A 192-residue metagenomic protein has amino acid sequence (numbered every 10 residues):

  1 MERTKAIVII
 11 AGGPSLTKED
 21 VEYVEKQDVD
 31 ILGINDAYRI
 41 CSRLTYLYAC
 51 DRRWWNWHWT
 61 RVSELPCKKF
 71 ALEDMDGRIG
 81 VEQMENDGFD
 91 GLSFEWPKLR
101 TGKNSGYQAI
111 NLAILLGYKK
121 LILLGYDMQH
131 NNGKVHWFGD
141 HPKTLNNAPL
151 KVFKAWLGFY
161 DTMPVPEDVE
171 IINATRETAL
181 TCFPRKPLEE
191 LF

Functional and structural regions predicted by a protein language model:
M1-F192: Metal-ion/cofactor- or nucleotide/acyl-coenzyme-handling active-site neighborhoods
